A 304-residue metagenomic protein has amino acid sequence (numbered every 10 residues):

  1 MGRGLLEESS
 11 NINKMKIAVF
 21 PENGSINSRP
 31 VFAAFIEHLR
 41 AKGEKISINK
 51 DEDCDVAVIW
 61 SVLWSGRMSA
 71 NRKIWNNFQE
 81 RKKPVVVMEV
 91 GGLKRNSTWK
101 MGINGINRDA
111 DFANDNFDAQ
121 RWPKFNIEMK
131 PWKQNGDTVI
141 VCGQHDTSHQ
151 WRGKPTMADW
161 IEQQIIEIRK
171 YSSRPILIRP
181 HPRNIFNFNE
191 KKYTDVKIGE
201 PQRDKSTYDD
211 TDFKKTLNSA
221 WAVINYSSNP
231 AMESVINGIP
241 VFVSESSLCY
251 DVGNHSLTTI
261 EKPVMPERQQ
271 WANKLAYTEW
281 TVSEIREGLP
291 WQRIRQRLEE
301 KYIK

Functional and structural regions predicted by a protein language model:
L5-S61, S65, S148, K301-K304: N-terminal pre-catalytic "stem/leader" segment of glycosyltransferase-like enzymes
F20-G24, E162-Y208: Catalytic donor nucleotide-activated moiety binding site of glycosyltransferases and closely related
S28-F35, R67-K73, P155-E167: Well-ordered, non-membrane alpha-helical segments in soluble/globular domains
E52, A57-R152: Catalytic core of nucleotide-activated saccharide and alditol-phosphate transferases
W99-G136, V252-K304: Leloir-type glycosyltransferase catalytic cores
M129-F186, N273-W291: Active-site donor-nucleotide binding/catalytic segment of nucleotide-sugar enzymes
M129-T138, I176, T194-F213, S247-C249 (+1 more regions): Catalytic phosphate/metal-binding cores of nucleic-acid and nucleotide-processing enzymes, i.e., regions that mediate
Y208-H255: A donor-sugar binding/catalytic signature common to diverse glycosyltransferases and related nucleotide-sugar
